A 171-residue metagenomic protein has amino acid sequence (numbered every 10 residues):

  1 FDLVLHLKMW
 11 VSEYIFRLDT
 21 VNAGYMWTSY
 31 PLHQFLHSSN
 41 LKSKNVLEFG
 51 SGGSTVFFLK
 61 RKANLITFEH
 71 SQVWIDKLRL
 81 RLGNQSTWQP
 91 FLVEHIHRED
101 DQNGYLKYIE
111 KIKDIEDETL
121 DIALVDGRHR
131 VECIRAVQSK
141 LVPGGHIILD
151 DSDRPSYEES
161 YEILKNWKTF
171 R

Functional and structural regions predicted by a protein language model:
F1-W27: Membrane-proximal basic amphipathic "stem/tether" segments
R17-N22, N40, L120-A123: Short, basic, glycine/proline-bearing loop/turn elements
T28-E99: SAM cofactor-binding core of SAM-dependent methyltransferases, primarily the Rossmann-like beta-alpha-beta module
F35-K42, D114-D117, S139-K140: Glycine-rich helix-loop-beta junction characteristic of Rossmann-like nucleotide cofactor-binding loops
V46, T67, L124, I148-L149: Generic enzyme active-site microenvironment
F49, H70, G127, D151-S152: Generic detector of well-ordered alpha-helical packing
P90-A136: Internal catalytic-core helix/loop-beta-alpha segment that presents or stabilizes conserved functional determinants
I115, I122, R128-R171: C-terminal substrate-binding/active-site "lid" region of AdoMet-derived donor-dependent transferases
